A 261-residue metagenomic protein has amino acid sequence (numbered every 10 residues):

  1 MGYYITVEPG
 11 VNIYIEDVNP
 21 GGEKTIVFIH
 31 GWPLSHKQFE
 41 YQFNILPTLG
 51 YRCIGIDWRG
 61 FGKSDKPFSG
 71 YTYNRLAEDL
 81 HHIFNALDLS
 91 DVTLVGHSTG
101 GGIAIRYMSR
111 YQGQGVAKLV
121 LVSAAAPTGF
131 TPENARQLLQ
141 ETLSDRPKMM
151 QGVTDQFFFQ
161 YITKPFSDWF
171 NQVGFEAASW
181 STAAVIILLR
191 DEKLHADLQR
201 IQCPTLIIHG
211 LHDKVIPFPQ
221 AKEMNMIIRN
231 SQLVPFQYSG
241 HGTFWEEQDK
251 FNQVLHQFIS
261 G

Functional and structural regions predicted by a protein language model:
M1-V27, T48-Y51, L89-S90, E176 (+1 more regions): Alpha/beta-hydrolase fold catalytic core
V11-K66: Conserved HGGG/HGGXW glycine-rich cap/lid loop of the alpha/beta-hydrolase fold
N74-V92: Conserved acidic catalytic loop of the alpha/beta-hydrolase fold
S90-F130: Conserved hydrolase catalytic core segment
G129-E133, L143-R200: Conserved alpha/beta-hydrolase catalytic His-Asp/Glu region
I201, I207-H209, D213: Short beta-strand/loop motif that positions the catalytic acidic residue of the alpha/beta-hydrolase fold
K214-Q220: Conserved alpha/beta-hydrolase "acid-adjacent" motif
S231-G261: Catalytic active-site module of serine/aspartate enzymes centered on a nucleophile-bearing elbow/loop
